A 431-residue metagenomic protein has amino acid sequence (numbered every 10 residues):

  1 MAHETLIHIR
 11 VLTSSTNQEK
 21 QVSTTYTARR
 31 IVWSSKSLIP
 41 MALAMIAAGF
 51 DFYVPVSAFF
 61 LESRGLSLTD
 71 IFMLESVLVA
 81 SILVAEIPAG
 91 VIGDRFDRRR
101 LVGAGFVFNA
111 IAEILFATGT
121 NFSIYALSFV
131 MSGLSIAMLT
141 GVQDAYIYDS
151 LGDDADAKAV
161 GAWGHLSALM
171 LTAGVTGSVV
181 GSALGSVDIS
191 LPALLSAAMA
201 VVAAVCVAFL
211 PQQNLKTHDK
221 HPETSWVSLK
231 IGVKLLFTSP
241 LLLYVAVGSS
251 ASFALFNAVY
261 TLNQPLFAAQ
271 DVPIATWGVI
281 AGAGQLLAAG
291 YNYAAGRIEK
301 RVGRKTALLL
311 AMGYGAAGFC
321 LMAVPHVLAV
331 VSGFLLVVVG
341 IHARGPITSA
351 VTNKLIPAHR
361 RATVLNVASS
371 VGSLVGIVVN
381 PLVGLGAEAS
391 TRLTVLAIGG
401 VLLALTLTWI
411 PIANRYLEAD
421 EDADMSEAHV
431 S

Functional and structural regions predicted by a protein language model:
S23-W33, Q213-V245: Juxtamembrane intracellular "pre-TM" segments in multi-pass secondary transporters
Y26-L83, S239-A281: Helix-loop boundary and gating motifs at the non-cytosolic
V84-A117: Conserved MFS/SLC helix-loop-helix module at the cytosolic interface between two early adjacent transmembrane helices
E86-D97, Y291-R304, A387: Helix-to-loop junctions at the C-terminal end of transmembrane segments in multipass secondary transporters
V107-T120, G313-P325: C-terminal ends and interior cores of transmembrane alpha-helices in multi-pass membrane transporters/permeases
M131-L171: Cytoplasmic helix-loop-helix junction between adjacent transmembrane helices in 12-TM secondary transporters
A204-H221, P411-D422: Helix-loop junctions on the cytosolic side of multi-pass membrane transporters, especially the intracellular loop
T306-G345: C-terminal transmembrane helical hairpin of 12-TM major facilitator-type secondary transporters
